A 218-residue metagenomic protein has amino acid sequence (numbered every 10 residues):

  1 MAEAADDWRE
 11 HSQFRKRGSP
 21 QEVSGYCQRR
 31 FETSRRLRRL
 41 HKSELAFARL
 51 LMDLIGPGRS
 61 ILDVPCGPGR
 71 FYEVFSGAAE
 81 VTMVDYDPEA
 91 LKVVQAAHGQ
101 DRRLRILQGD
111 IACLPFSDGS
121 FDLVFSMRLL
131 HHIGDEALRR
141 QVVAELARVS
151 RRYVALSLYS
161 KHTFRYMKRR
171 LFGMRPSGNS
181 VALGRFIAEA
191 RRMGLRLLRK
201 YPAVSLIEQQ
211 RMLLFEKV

Functional and structural regions predicted by a protein language model:
M1-A112, A137, A155-V218: Class I (Rossmann-like) S-adenosyl-L-methionine-dependent methyltransferase catalytic domain, capturing the SAM-binding
R59, D122, R152: Conserved acidic residues
C113-D118: Short conserved loop adjoining the S-adenosyl-L-methionine
F121, L138: Residue-level recognition of oxygen-bearing side chains
F125: A conserved beta-strand element that flanks and buttresses the S-adenosyl-L-methionine
R128-H132: Short catalytic micro-motifs in class I SAM-dependent methyltransferases
R140-R152: A short glycine-rich, Lys/Arg-flanked "PGG" loop and its adjoining helix->strand segment in the class I
